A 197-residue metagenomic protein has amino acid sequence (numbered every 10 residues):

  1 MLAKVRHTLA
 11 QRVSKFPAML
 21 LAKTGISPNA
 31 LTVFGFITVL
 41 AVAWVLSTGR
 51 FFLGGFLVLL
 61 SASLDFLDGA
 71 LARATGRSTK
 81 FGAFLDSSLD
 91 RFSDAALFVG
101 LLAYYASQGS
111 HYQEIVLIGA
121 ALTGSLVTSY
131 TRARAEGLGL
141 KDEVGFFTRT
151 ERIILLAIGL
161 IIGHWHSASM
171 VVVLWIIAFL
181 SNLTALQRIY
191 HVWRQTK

Functional and structural regions predicted by a protein language model:
M1-F56, A62, A96-K197: Hydrophobic alpha-helical transmembrane segments
F16, F66-A70: Residue-level hotspots within transmembrane alpha-helices of multi-pass secondary transporters
S61-L64, D90: Alpha-helical transmembrane segments in multi-pass membrane proteins
D65, D86, S125: Conserved G/P- and acidic residue-centered "switch" motifs that form tight phosphate/ATP-binding loops in soluble
G69-Y112: Basic, amphipathic juxtamembrane/active-site segments that coordinate anionic phosphate or diphosphate groups
